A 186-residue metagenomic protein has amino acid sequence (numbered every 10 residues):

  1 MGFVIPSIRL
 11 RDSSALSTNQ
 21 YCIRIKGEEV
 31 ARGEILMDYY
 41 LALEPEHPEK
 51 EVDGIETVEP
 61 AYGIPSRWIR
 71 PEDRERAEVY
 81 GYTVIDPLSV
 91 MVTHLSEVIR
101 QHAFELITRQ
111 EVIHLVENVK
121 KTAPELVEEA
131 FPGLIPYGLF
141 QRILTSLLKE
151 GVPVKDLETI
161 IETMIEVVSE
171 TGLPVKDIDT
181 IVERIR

Functional and structural regions predicted by a protein language model:
M1-R186: Membrane-embedded alpha-helical signal segments
